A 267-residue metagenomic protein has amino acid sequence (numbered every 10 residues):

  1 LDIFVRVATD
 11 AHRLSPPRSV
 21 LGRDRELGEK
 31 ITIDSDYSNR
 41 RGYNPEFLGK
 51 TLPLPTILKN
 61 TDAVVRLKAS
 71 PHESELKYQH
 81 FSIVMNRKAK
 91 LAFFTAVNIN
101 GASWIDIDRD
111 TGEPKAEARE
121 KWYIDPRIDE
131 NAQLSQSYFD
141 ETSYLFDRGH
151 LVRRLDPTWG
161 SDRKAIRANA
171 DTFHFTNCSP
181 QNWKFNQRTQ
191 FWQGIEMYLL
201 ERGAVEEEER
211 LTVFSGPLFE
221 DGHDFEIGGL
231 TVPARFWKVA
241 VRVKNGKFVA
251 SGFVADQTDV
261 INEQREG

Functional and structural regions predicted by a protein language model:
L1-G267: Domain-level detector for secreted/extracellular nuclease and nuclease-toxin modules, and for the ENPP-like C-terminal
